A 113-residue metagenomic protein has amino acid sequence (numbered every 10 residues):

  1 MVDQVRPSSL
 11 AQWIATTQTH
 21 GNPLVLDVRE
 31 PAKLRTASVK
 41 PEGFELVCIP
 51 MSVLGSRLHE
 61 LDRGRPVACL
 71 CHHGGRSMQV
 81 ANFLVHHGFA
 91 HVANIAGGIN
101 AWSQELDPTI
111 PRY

Functional and structural regions predicted by a protein language model:
M1-P23, V28-P66, G75-Y113: Rhodanese-like catalytic fold shared by cysteine-dependent sulfurtransferases and DSP/PTP-type phosphatases
C69-C71: Short, surface-exposed ligand- or partner-binding patches at beta-edge/loop junctions that are enriched in aromatics
